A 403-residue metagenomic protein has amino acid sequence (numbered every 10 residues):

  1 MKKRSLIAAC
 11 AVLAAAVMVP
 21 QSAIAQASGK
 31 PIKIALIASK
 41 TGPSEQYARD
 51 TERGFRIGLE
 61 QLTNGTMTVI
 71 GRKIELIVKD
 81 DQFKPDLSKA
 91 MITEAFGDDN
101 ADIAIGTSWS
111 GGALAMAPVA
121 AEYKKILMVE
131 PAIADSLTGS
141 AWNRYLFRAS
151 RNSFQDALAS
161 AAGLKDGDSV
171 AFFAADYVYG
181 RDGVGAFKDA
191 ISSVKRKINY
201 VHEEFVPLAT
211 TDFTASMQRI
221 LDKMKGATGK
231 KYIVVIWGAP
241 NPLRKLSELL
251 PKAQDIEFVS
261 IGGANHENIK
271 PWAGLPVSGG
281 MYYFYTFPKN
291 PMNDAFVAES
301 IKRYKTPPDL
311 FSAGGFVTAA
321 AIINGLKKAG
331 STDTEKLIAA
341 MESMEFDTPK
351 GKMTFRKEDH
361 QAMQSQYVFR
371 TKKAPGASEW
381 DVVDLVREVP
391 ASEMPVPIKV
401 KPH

Functional and structural regions predicted by a protein language model:
M1-K33, K401-H403: Short, low-complexity disordered leader/linker segments with a strong preference for bacterial N-terminal type II
A23-L36, M67-E75, L164-D168: Immediate post-signal peptide segment of exported/extracytoplasmic ligand-binding proteins
P31, Q46-R53, Q61, G65-G139 (+3 more regions): Beta-alpha junction/loop-to-helix N-cap segments that form part of ligand/metal-binding clefts
I32-R56, K79-P85, S108, D176-R181 (+2 more regions): Extracytoplasmic "Venus flytrap"
L87-A90, D135-S136, N143-L249, T286-A295: Extracellular/periplasmic Venus flytrap/periplasmic-binding protein
A95-S108, M128-E130, A171-A174, K225-P240 (+2 more regions): Periplasmic-binding protein-like
S247-F316, K327-T332, P375, D381-H403: Extracellular/periplasmic periplasmic-binding protein-like sensory domains
K302-S312, I323-V382: Segments of small-molecule ligand-sensing domains
